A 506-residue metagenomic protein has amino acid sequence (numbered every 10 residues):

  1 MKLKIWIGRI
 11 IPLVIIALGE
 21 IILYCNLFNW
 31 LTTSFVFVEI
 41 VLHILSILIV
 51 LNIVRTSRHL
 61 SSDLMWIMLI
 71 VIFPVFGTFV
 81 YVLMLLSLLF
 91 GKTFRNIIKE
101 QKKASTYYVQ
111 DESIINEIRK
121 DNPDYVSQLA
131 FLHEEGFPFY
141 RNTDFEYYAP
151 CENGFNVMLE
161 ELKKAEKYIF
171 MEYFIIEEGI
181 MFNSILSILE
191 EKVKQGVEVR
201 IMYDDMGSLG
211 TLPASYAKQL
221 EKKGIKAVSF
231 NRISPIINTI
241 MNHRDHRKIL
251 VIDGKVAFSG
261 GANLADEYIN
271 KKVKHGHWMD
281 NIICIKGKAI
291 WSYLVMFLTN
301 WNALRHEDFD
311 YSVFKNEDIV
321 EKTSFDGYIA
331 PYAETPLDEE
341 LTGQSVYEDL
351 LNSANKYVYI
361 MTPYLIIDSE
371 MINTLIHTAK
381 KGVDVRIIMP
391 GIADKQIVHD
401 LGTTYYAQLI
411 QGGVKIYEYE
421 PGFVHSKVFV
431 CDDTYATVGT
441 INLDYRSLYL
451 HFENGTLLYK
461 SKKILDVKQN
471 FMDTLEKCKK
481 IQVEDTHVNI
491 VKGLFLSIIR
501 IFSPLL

Functional and structural regions predicted by a protein language model:
M1-Q344, D349, S353, A393 (+5 more regions): N-terminal localization/anchoring segments of enzymes in phospholipid and broader phosphate metabolism
F174, P363-Y364, V398: Glycine- and other small-residue-rich loops at beta-strand/loop junctions that grip anionic moieties
M361-T362, M389, Y419, V438-G439: Thr-Gly-centered strand-to-loop micro-motif
Y364-V385, P390, K395: Helical hairpin unit composed of two closely spaced alpha helices linked by a short loop
N373, H399-T403: Short glycine/threonine-rich loop-to-helix capping motif typified by GTGT followed within a few residues by an Asp-Pro
K415: Surface segments flanking catalytic/ligand-binding clefts of nucleic-acid enzymes
K427: Catalytic-core elements of nucleic-acid end-processing and repair enzymes
